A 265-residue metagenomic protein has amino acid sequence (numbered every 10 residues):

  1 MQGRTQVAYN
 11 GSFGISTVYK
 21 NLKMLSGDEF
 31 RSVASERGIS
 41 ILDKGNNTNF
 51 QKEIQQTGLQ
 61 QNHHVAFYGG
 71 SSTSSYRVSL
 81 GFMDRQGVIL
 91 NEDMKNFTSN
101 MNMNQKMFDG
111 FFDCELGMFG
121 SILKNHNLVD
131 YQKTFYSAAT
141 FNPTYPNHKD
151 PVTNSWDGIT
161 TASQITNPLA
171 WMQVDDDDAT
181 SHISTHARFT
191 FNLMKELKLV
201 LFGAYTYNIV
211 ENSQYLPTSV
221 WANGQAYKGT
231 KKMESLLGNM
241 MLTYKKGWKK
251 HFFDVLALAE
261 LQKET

Functional and structural regions predicted by a protein language model:
M1-A8, Q60-N62, G81-Q86: A beta-strand signature from Gram-negative outer-membrane beta-barrel systems, especially the internal plug domain
Q2-N46, V88-E92, T98, N102-H182 (+1 more regions): Surface-exposed loop/interface segments of Gram-negative outer-membrane beta-barrel transport/assembly proteins
I41-Y68, T73-M83, V152-N192: Outer-membrane beta-barrel transmembrane strand signature
Q60, S71-S72, M107-G110, N192-M194 (+1 more regions): Outer-membrane beta-barrel channels and translocator barrels
S71-S75, S79-F82, G87, S99-N104 (+2 more regions): Transmembrane beta-barrel domains of bacterial outer-membrane proteins
